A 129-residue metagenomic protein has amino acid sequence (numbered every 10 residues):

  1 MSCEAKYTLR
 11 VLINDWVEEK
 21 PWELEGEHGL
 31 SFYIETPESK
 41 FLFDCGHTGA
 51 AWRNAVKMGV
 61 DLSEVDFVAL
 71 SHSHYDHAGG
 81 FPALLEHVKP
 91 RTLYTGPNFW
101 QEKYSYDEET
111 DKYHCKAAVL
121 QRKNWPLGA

Functional and structural regions predicted by a protein language model:
M1-A5: Basic/polar N-terminal segments that are highly enriched at the extreme N-terminus, encompassing both cleavable
Y7-M58: Conserved beta-strand hairpin/beta-sheet module of binuclear metal-dependent hydrolase folds, prominently
K20-P21, Y75, E102-Y106: Short, charged, surface-exposed secondary-structure boundary motifs
H28, G49, A78, A117-V119: Residue-level marker for well-ordered alpha-helical positions
S31, F81-L85, R122-K123: Short amphipathic alpha-helical segments and helix-helix/interface helices
A50-T95, W100: Active-site metal-binding motif and surrounding structural segment of the metallo-beta-lactamase
W100-A129: Metallo-beta-lactamase
